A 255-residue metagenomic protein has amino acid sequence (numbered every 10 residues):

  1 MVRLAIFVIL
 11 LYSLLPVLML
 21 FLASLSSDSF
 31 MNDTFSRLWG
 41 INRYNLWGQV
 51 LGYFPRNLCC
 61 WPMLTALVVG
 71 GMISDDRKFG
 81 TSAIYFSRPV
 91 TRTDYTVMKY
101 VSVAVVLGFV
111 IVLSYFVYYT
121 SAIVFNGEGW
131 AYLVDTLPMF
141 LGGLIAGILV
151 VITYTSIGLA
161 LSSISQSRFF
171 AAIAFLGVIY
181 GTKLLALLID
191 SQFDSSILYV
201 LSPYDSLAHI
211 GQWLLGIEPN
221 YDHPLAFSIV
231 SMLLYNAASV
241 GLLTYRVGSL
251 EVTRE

Functional and structural regions predicted by a protein language model:
M1, Q166-R168: Short loop-to-helix capping motifs
M1-V8: Membrane-interface helix starts
L22-G48, F169-V252: Terminal transmembrane helical anchor/hairpin motif
W39-L58, V97-L159, S163, L215-L225 (+1 more regions): Secretory targeting signals
Q49-D75: Long, hydrophobic alpha-helical segments
T65-V69, S82, V117, I157 (+3 more regions): Hydrophobic/aromatic residues in alpha-helical transmembrane segments
V68, M72, L107, G147-V151 (+2 more regions): Residue-level hotspots within the lipid-embedded alpha helices of multi-pass solute transporters
M72-A104: Helix-loop-helix units of permease transmembrane domains in multi-pass membrane transporters, especially ABC
